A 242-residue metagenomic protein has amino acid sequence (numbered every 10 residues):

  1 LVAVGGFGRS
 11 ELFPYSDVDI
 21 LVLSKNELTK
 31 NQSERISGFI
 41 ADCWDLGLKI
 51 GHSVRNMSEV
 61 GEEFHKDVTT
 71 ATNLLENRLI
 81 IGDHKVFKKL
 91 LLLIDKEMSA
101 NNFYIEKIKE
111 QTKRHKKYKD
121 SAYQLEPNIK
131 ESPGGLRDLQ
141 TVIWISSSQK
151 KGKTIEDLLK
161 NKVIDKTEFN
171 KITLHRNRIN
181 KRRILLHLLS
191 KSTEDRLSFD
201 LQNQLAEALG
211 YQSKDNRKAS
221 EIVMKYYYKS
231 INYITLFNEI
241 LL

Functional and structural regions predicted by a protein language model:
L1-L242: A nucleotide- and high-energy phosphate-metabolite-utilizing enzyme signature
